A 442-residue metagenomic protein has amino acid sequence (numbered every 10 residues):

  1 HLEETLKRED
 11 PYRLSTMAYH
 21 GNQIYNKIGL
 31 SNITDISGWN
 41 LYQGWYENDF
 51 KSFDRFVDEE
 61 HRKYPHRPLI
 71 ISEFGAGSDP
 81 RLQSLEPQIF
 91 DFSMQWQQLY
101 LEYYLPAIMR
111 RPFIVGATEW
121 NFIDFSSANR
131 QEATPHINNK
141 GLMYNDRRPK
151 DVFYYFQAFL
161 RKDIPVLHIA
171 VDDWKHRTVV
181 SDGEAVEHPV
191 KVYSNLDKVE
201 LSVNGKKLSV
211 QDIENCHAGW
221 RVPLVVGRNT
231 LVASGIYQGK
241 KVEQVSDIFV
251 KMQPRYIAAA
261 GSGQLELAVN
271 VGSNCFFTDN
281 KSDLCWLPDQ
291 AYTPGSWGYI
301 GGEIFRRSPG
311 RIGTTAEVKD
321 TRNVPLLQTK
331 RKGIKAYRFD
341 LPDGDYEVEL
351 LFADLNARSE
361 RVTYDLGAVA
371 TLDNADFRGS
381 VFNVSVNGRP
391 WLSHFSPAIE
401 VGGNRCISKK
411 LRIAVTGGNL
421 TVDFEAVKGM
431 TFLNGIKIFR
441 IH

Functional and structural regions predicted by a protein language model:
H1-L208, D212, R221-L224, Y237: Extended substrate-binding grooves/exosites of carbohydrate-active enzymes
L201, G235, V384, G388: Short aromatic-centered micro-motifs
S202-Q211, K241-E243, R389-H394: Surface-exposed loop/edge segments in extracytoplasmic proteins
E214-G219, G403-I407: Aromatic sugar-binding surface patches on proteins that engage polysaccharides or sugar-phosphate polymers
V222-R228, A414-T416: Surface-exposed, short loops/turns at beta-strand junctions within beta-sandwich domains
R228-Y237, L420-E425: Short, aromatic- and glycine-rich surface loops/edge beta-strands on solvent-exposed regions
Y237-V245, M430: Short, exposed coil/turn segments at beta-strand boundaries within extracellular/luminal domains
V250-H442: Compositionally biased, intrinsically disordered or flexible polar/acidic segments
